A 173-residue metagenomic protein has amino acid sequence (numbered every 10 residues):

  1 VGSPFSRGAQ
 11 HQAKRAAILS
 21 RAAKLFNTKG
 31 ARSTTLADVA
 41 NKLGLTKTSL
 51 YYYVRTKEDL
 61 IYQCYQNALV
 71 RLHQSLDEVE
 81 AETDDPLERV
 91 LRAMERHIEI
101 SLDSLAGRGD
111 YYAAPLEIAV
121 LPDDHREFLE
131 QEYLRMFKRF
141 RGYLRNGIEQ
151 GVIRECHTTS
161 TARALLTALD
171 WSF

Functional and structural regions predicted by a protein language model:
V1-A13, S20: N-terminal intrinsically disordered/low-complexity leader segments
K14, K57, A68, L72 (+5 more regions): Hydrophobic/aromatic residues within well-ordered alpha-helical segments
A17, R21, L25-D59, Q63: Helix-turn-helix
Q63, D77-A106, T161-L165: Hydrophobic alpha-helical connector segments
V70-H73, A113, D123-Q150, T159-R163: Amphipathic alpha-helical packing segments from all-alpha helical-bundle domains
R89, L102-D124, R141: Amphipathic alpha-helical segments used for helix-helix packing
E95-R96, R141, E155-F173: Hydrophobic alpha-helical segments that form the core of small-molecule binding pockets and/or dimer interfaces
